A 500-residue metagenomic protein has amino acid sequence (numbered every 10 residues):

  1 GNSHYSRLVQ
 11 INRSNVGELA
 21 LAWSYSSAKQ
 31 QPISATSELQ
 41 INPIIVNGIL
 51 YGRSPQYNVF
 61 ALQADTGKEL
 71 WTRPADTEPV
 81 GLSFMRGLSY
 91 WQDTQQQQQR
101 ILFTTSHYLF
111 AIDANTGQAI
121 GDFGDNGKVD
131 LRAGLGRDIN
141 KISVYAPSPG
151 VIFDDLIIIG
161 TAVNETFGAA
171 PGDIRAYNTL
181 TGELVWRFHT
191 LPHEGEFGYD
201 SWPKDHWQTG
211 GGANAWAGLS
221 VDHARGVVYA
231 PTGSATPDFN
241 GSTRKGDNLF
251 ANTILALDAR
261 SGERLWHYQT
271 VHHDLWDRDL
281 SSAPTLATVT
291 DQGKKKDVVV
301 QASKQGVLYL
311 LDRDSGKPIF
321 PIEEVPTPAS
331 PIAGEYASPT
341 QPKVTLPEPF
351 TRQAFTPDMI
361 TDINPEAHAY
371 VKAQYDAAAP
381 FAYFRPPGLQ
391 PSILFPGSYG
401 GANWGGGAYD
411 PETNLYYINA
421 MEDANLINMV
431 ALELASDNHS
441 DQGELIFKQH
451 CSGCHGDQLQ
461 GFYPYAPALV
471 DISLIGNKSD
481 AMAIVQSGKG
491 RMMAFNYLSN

Functional and structural regions predicted by a protein language model:
G1-I11, S338-H368, K372: N-terminal pre-domain segments of enzymes
S6-Y51, T72-D76, Q390-Y399: Asp/Glu-centered strand-loop micro-motifs enriched in Gly/Pro and often flanked by an aromatic residue
S14-A28, V59-P79, Q95, L109-K141 (+6 more regions): Extracytoplasmic/lumenal domain signature
T36-Q56, G81-Y108, I142-T166, Q208-T243 (+4 more regions): Repeat-blade elements of multi-bladed beta-propeller folds
Q40-Y57, A64, G397-N428, L432-H455: C-terminal substrate/ligand-recognition segments
R53, T104, I112, G160 (+13 more regions): Generic beta-strand/beta-sheet core signal
Y145, V227, L434-D441, L445-G453 (+1 more regions): Extracytoplasmic electron-transfer domains, predominantly the class I c-type cytochrome c fold
D358-Q374, A382-P387, L394-G397, G405-H439 (+2 more regions): Periplasmic c-type cytochrome electron-transfer domains
